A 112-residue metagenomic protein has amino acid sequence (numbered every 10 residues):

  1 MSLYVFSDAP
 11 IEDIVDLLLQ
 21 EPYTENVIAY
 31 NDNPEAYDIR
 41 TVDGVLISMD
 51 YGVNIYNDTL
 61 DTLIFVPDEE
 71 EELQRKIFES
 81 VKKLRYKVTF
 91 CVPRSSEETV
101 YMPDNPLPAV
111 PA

Functional and structural regions predicted by a protein language model:
M1-S7, L60-D68: Short cationic amphipathic helices and targeting signals
M1-T24: Short, extreme N-terminal segment that most often corresponds to the first beta-strand
S2, D16-L17, T59, E72 (+2 more regions): Acidic/proline-rich low-complexity IDRs
F6, L18, R40-V45, E98-A112: Unusually extended, aromatic-enriched hydrophobic runs near protein termini
A9-I11, V53-I55, E70-E71: Residues that cap or initiate secondary-structure elements
L19-N31, K87-C91, A109-P111: Short secondary-structure junctions
T24-V66, Y101-M102: Short, intrinsically disordered low-complexity segments
V66-A112: Intrinsically disordered, low-complexity regulatory regions enriched in serine/threonine/proline and acidic residues
